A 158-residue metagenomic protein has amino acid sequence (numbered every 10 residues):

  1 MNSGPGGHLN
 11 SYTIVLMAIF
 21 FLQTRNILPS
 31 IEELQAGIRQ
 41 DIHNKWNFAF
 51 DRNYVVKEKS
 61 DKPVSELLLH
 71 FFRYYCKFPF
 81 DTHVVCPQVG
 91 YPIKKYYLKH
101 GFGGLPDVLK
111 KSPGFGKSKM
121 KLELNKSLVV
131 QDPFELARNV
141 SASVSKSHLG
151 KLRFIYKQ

Functional and structural regions predicted by a protein language model:
M1-H8: Short, solvent-exposed helix-loop connector elements
F21-Q158: Pol beta-like nucleotidyltransferase catalytic core
